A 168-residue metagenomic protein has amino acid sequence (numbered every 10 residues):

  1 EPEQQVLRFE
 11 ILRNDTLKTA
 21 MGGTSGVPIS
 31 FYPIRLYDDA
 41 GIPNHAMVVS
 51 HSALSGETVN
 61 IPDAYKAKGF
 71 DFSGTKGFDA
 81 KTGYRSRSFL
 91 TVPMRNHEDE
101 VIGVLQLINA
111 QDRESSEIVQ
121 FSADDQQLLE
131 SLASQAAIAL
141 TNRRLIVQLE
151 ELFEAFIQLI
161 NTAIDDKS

Functional and structural regions predicted by a protein language model:
E1, N44-V48, L159: Amphipathic alpha-helical coiled-coil segments that mediate homodimerization and allosteric signal transmission
E1-P43, K66-A67, L105: GAF sensory/regulatory domain recognition with acknowledged cross-activation on helical regulatory dimers
N44-S50, E57-S88, A110-V119: Signal-transducing coupling segments at domain and membrane junctions
L54-T58, V104, Q127-V147, A163: Signal-transmission/dimerization alpha-helices at domain junctions
R87-E98, G103: A short, aliphatic-rich beta-strand micro-motif
G103-A110: Short glycine-/small-residue motifs
R143-S168: Signal-transducing coiled-coil/dimerization helices and immediately adjacent hinge/linker segments that couple sensory
